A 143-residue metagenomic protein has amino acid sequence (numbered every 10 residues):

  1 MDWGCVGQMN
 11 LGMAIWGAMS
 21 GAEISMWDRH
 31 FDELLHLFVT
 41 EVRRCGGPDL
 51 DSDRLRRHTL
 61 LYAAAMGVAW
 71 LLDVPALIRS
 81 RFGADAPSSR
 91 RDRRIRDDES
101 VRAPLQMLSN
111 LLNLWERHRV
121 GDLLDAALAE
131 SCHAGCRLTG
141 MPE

Functional and structural regions predicted by a protein language model:
V6-G47, A64-A86, Q106-M107: Active-site activation/catalytic loop segments of kinase-like enzymes and analogous catalytic loops in related
A18, H58, A126-E130: Residues that form generic nucleotide/phosphate-binding pockets
E23-W27, G47-R56, E116-R117: General structural signal for secondary-structure boundaries
G47-M66, R91-R96: All-alpha amphipathic helical-bundle segments outside canonical DNA-binding/catalytic cores that form hydrophobic
M66-E143: ATP/Mg2+ or Mg2+-diphosphate-binding catalytic cores that bind nucleotide phosphates or diphosphates via glycine-rich
